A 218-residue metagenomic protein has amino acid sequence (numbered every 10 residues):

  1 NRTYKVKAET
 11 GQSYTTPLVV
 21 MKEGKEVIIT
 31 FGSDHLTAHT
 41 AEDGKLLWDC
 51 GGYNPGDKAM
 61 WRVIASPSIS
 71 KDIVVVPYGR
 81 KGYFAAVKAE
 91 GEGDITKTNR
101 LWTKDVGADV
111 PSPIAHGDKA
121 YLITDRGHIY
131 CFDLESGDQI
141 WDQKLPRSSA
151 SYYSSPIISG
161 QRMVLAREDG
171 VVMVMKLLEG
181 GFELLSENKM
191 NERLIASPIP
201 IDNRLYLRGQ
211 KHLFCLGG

Functional and structural regions predicted by a protein language model:
N1, K45, D138, G181-E183 (+1 more regions): Residue-level signal for well-ordered, solvent-exposed loop/turn and beta-edge residues enriched in charged/polar side
N1-K25, D49-S70, P77-R80, N99-I114 (+2 more regions): Extracytoplasmic beta-rich repeat domains
E23, G32-D34, R80, R126 (+2 more regions): Residue-level signature of beta-propeller blades and closely related beta-rich strand-turn architectures in secreted
A38-D43, L47, Y78, F84-A85 (+2 more regions): Beta-rich carbohydrate-recognition and catalytic domains
A41-G44, F84-I95, L134-E135, V174-G181 (+1 more regions): Short loop/turn segments immediately following beta-strands, especially the blade-tip and inter-blade linker loops
I73, G82-F84, D105-G180: Loop/turn-rich, solvent-exposed surfaces of beta-rich toroidal or solenoidal domains
D169-V171, E192-G218: Blade-level signature of beta-propeller repeat domains, shared across WD40, Kelch, NHL, RCC1 and BNR/Asp-box propellers
